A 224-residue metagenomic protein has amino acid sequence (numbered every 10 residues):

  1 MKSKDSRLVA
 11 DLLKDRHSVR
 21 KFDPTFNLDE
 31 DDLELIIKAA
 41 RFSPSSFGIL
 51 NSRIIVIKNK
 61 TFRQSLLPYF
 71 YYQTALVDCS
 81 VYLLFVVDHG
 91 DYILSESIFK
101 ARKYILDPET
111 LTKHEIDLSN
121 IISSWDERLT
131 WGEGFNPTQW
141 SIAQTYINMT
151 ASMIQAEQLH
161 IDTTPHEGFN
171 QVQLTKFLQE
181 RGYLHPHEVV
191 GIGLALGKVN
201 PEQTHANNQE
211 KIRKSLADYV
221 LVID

Functional and structural regions predicted by a protein language model:
M1-D224: Acidic, surface-exposed loops and disordered segments
